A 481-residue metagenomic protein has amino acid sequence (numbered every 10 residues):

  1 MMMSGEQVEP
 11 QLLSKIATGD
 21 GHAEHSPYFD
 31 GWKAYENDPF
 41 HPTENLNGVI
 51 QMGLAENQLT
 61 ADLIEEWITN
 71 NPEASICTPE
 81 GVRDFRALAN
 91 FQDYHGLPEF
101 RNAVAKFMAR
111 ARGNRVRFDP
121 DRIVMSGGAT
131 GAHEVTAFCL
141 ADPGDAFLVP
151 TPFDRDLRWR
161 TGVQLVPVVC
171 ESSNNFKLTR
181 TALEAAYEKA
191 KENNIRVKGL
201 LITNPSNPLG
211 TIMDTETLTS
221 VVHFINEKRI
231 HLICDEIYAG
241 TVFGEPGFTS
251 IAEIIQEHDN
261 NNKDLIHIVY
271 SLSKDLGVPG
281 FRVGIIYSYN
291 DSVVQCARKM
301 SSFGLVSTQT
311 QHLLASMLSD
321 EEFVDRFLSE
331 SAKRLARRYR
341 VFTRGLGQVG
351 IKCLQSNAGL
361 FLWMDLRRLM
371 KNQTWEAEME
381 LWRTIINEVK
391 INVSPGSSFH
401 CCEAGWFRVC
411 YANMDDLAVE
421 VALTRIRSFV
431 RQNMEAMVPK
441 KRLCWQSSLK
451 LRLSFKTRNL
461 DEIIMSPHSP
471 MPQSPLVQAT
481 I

Functional and structural regions predicted by a protein language model:
M1-G31, E36-I481: PLP-dependent class I/II
